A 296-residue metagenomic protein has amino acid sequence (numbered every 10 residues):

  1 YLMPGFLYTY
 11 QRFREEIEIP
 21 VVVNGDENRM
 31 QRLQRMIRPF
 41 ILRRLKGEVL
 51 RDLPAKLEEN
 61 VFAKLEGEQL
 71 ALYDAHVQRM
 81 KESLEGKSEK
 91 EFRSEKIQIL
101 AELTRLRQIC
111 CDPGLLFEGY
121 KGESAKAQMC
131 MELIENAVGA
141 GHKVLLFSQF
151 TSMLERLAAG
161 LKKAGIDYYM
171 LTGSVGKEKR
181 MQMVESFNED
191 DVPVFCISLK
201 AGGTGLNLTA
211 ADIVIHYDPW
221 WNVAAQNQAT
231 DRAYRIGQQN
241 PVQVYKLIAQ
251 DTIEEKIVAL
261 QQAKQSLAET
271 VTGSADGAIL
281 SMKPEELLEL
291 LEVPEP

Functional and structural regions predicted by a protein language model:
Y1-F13, L50-Q78, K179, M183 (+3 more regions): SF2 helicase/translocase ATPase core recognition
Y1-K46: Conserved P-loop NTPase motor "coupling/switch" region that bridges the ATPase
L2, R32, M36, F40 (+7 more regions): Generic recognition of well-ordered alpha-helical segments
E15-V21, K162-Y169, A211-D212, H216: Short glycine/proline- and charge-enriched loop/turn segments that cap or connect secondary-structure elements
G25-L33, I41, Q98, G122-M129 (+2 more regions): Soluble or luminal CAZymes and related metallo-dependent hydrolases
I37-R38, K96, L146, R180 (+4 more regions): Alpha-helical structural signal
V49-D74, K87-L206, G277, K283-P296: Conserved Helicase C-terminal RecA-like lobe
R79-G86: Cytochrome P450 catalytic domain signature, combining two hallmark sequence patches
